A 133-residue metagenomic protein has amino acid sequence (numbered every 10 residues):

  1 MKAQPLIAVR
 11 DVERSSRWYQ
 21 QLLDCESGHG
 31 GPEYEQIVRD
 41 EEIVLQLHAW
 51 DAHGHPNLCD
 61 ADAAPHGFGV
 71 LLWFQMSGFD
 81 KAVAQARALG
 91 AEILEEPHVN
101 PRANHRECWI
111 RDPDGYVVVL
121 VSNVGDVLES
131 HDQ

Functional and structural regions predicted by a protein language model:
M1-Q4, C25-Q75, K81-R111, N123-Q133: Vicinal oxygen chelate
L6-A8: A conserved hydrophobic helix/loop-capping motif in glycosyltransferases and polysaccharide synthases
D11-V12, S77-F79: Helix N-cap motif at beta-to-alpha junctions
S15-Q20, A86, G115: Conserved active-site tyrosine of GNAT-family acetyltransferases
V119-L120: Short glycine-/small-residue motifs
